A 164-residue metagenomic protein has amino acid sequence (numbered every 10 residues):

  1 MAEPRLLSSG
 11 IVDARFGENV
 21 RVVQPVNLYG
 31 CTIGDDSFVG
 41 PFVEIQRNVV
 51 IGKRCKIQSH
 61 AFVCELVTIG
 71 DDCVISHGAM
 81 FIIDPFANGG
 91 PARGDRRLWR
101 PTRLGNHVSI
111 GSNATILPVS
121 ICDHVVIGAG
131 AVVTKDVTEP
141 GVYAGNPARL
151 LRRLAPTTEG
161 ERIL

Functional and structural regions predicted by a protein language model:
A2-R15, R21-I33, S37-I121, P147 (+2 more regions): Flexible, glycine/small-residue-enriched loop-and-beta-strand segment within the central core of proteins
G105, T138-E139: Short coil/turn connectors at secondary-structure junctions
H124-V133, V142: C-terminal/domain-terminus segments
E139, A144-P147: Acidic, glycine-centered active-site loop in nucleotide-sugar glycosyltransferases
